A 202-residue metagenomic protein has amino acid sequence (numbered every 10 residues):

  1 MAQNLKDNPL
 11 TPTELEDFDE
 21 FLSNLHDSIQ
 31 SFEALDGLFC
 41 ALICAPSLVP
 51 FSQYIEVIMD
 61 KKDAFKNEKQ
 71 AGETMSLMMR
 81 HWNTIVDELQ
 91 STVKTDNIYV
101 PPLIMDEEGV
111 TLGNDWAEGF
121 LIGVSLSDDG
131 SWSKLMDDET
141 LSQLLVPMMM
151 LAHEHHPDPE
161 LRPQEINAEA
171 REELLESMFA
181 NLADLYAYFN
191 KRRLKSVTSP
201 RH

Functional and structural regions predicted by a protein language model:
M1-A117, L121-H202: Domain-length accessory/inserted modules outside core catalytic folds
